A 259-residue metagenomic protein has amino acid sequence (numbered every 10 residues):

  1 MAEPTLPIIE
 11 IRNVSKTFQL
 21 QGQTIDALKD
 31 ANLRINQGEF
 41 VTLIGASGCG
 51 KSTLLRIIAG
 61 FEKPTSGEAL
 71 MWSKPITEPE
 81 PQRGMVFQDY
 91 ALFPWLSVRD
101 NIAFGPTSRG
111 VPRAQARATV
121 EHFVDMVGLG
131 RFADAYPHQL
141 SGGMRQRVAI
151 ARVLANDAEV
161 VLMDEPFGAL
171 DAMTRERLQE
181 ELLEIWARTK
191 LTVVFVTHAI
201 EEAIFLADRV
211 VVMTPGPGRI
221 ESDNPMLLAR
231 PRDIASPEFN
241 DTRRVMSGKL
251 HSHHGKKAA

Functional and structural regions predicted by a protein language model:
I44-A46: The feature captures the beta-strand-to-loop junction immediately N-terminal to the Walker
A59: Helix-to-loop junction immediately C-terminal to a conserved catalytic motif
G67-P79: Conserved ABC transporter NBD signature motif
V86, I150: Hydrophobic anchor residue at the start of the ABC signature
L96-F104: Short coil-to-helix segment of the ABC ATPase nucleotide-binding domain corresponding to the Q-loop/switch region
A103, T107, P112-F132, E184: Conserved ABC ATPase "signature" region
A135-H138, N156: Conserved signature/switch motifs of ABC ATPase nucleotide-binding domains
V161-D164: Catalytic Walker B motif of ABC-type/P-loop ATPase nucleotide-binding domains
